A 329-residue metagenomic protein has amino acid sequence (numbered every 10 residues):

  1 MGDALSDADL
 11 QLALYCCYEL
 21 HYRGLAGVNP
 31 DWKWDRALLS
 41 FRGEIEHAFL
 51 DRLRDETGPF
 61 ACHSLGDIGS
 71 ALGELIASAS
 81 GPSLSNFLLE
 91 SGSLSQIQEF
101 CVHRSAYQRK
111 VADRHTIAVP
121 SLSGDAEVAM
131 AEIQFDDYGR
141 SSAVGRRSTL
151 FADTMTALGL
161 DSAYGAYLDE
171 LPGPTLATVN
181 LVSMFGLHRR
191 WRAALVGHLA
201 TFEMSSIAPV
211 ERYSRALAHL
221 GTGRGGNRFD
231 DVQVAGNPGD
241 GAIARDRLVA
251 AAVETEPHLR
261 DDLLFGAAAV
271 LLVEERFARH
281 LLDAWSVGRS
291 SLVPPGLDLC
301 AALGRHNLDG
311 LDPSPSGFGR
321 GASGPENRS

Functional and structural regions predicted by a protein language model:
M1-S329: Non-heme di-metal
